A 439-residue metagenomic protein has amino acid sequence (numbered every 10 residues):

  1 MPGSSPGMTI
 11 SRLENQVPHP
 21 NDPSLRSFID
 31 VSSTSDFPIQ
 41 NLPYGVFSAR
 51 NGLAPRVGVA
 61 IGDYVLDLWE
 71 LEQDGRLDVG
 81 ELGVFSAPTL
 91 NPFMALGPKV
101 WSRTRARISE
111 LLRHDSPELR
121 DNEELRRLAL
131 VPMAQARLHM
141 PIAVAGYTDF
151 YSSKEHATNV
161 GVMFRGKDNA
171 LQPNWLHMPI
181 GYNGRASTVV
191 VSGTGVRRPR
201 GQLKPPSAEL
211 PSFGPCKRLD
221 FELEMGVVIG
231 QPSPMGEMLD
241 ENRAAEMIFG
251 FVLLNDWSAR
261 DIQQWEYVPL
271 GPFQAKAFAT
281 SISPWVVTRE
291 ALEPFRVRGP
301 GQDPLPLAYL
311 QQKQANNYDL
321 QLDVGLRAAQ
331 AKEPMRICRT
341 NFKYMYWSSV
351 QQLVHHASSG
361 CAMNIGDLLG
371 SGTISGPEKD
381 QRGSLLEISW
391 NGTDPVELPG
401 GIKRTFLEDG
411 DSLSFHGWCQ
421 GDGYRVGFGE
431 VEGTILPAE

Functional and structural regions predicted by a protein language model:
P20-A49, A60, L66-R339, Y346-Q351: Active-site microenvironments in enzyme catalytic cores
G52-A54: Glycine-rich N-terminal segment of FAD-binding domains in flavoprotein oxidoreductases, spanning the beta-loop-helix
A329-N341, L385, V426-E430: Local beta-strand/beta-hairpin segments that build beta-sheet-rich folds
W347-H355, A362-I365, L369-W418, Y424-R425 (+1 more regions): Active-site pocket scaffolds in enzymes
